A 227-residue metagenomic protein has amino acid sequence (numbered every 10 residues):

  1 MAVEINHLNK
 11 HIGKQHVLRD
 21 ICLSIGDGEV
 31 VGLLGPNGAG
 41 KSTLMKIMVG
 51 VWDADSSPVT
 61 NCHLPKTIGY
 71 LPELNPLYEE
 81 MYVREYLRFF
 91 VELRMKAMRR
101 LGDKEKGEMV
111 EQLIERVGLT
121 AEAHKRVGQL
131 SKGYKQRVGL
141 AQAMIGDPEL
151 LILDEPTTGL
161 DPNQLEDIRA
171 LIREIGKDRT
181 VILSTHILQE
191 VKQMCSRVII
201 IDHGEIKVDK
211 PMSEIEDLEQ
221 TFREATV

Functional and structural regions predicted by a protein language model:
V3-I5, L18: Conserved structural motif at the start of ABC-family nucleotide-binding domains
L34-P36: The feature captures the beta-strand-to-loop junction immediately N-terminal to the Walker
V49: Helix-to-loop junction immediately C-terminal to a conserved catalytic motif
R88, E92-M95, R99-E122: Conserved ABC ATPase "signature" region
L151-E155: Catalytic Walker B motif of ABC-type/P-loop ATPase nucleotide-binding domains
L165-K177: Helical segment within the ABC ATPase nucleotide-binding domain
